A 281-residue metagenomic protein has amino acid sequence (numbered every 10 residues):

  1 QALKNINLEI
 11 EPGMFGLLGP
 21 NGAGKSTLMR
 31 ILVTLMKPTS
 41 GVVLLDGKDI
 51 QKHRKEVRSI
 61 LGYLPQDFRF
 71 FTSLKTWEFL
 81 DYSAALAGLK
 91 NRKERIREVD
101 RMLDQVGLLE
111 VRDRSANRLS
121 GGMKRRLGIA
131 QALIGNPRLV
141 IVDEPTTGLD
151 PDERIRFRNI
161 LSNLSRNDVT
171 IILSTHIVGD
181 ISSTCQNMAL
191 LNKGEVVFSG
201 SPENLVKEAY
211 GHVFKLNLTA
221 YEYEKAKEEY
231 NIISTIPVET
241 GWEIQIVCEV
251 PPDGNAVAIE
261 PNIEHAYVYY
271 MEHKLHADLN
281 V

Functional and structural regions predicted by a protein language model:
P20-G24: Walker A (P-loop) phosphate-binding loop of ABC-type ATPase nucleotide-binding domains
G41-K52, E56-V57: Conserved ABC transporter NBD signature motif
D81, A85-G88, K93-V111: Conserved ABC ATPase "signature" region
S115-L119: Conserved ABC ATPase signature
V140-E144: Catalytic Walker B motif of ABC-type/P-loop ATPase nucleotide-binding domains
F157-Q245: ABC transporter nucleotide-binding domain
